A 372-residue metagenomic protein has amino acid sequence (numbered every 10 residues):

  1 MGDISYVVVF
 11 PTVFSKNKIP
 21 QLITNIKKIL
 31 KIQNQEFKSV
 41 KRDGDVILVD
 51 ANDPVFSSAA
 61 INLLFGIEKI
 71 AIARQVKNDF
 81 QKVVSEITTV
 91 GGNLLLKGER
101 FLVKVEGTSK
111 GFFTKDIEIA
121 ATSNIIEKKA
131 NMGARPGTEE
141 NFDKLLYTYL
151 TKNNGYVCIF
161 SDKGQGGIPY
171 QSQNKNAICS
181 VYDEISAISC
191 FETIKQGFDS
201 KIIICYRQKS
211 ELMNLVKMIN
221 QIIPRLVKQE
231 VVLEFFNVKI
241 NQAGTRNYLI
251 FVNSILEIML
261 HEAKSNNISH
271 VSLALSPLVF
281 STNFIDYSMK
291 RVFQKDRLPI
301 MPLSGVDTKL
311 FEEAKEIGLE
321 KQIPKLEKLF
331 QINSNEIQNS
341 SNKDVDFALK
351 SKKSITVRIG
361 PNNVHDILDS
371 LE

Functional and structural regions predicted by a protein language model:
M1-V232, K239-T245, D369-E372: RNA-binding accessory domains that recognize and position tRNA/RNA substrates
I125, G133, S161-P169, Q173-N174 (+3 more regions): Active-site adenylate/phosphate-handling loop in enzymes that bind or generate adenylated species
